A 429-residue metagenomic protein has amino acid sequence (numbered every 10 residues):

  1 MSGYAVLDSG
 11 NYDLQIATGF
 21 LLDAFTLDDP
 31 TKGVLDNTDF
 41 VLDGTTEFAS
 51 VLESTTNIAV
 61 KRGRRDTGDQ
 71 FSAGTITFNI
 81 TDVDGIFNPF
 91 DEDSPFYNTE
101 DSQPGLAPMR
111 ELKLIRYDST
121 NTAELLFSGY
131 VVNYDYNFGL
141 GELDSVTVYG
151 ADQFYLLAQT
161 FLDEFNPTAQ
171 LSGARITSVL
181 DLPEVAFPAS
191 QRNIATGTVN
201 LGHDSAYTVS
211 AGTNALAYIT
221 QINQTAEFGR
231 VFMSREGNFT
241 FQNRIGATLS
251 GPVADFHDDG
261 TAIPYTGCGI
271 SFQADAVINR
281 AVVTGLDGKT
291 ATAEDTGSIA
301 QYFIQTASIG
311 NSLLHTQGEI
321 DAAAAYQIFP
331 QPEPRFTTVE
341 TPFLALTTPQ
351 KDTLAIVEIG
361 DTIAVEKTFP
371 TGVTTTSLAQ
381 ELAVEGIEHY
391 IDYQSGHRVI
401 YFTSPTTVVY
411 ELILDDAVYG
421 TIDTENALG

Functional and structural regions predicted by a protein language model:
M1-A169, A206-S210, L216-A226, M233 (+5 more regions): Assembly/oligomerization scaffold segments
K32, T99-P104, T168-P183, Y302 (+2 more regions): Short, cationic low-complexity segments
R64-S94, N200-G202, Y207-E236, T240-R244 (+1 more regions): An acidic/polar, Gly/Ser/Thr-rich interaction patch typically located in mid-to-C-terminal regions of proteins
R116-D118, V179-P188, I222-A226, I363 (+1 more regions): Hydrophobic, Leu/Ile/Phe/Ala-enriched alpha-helical segments that form helix-helix packing faces
E142, V146, S172-R175, N279 (+2 more regions): Alpha-helical structural motif
L180-S210: N-terminal export/assembly leaders
